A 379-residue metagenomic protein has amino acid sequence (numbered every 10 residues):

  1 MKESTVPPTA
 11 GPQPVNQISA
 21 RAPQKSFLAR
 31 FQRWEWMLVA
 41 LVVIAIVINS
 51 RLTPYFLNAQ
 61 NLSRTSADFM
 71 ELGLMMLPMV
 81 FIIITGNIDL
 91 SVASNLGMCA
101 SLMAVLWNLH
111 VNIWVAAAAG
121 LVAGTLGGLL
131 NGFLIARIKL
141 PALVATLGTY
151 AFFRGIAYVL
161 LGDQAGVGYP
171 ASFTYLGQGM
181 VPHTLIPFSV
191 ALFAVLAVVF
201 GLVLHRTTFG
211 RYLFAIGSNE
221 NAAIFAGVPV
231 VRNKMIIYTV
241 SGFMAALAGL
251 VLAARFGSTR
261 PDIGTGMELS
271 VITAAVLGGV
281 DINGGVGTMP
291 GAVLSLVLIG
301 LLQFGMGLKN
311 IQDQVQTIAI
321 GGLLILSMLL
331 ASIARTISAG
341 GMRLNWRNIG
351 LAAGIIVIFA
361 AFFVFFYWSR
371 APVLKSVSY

Functional and structural regions predicted by a protein language model:
K2-V43, V47, F225-R232, M306-Y379: Cytosolic-side transmembrane-helix boundaries in multi-pass membrane proteins
V43-L109, F133-L140, F256, I272-P290 (+1 more regions): Single transmembrane alpha-helix segments in multi-pass membrane proteins
V43-L57, T85, Y158-L161, G201-T208 (+2 more regions): Structural signal for alpha-helical transmembrane segments and their membrane-water exit/capping regions in multi-pass
F69-P78, S94-M98, V122, L126-L129 (+4 more regions): Hydrophobic alpha-helical segments embedded in the membrane of multi-pass proteins
V111-Y150, L294-L298: Alpha-helical transmembrane segments within multi-pass membrane transporters and channels
N112-G120, L126-N131, H183-T259: Helix-loop-helix "hairpin" substructures at the membrane interface of multi-pass membrane proteins
A142-R206, N233-I236, R255-G264, L308 (+3 more regions): Transmembrane helix-bundle core of multi-pass membrane transporters and related energy-transducing complexes
T239, A245, R255-G321: Transmembrane alpha-helical segments in multi-pass inner-membrane proteins
